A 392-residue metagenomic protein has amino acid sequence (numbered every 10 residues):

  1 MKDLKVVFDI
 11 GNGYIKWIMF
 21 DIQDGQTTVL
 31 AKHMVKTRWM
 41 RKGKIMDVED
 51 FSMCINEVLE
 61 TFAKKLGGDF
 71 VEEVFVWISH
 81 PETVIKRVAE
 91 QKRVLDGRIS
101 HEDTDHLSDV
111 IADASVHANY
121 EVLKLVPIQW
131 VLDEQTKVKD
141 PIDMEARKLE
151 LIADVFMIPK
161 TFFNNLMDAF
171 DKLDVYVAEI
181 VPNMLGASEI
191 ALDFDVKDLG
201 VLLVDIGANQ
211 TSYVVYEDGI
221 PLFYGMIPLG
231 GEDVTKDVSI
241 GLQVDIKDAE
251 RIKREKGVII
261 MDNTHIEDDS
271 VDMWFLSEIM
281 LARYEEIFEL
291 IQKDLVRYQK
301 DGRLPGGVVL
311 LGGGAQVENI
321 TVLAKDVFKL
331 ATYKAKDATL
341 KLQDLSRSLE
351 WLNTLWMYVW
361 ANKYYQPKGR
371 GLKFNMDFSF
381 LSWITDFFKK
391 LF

Functional and structural regions predicted by a protein language model:
M1-V201, L222, D245, I260-T264 (+3 more regions): Nucleotide/phosphate-binding catalytic cleft detector across ATP-hydrolyzing and phosphate-transferring enzymes
F8, W17, V76, F170 (+5 more regions): Residue-level signature of catalytic and energy-coupling elements of molecular machines, predominantly ATP/GTP-dependent
D9, D171, D193, D205 (+2 more regions): Extended, folded domain segments that form the structural surfaces/walls around functional sites
I22-Q23, V196, L323-L330: Short, solvent-exposed amphipathic alpha-helical segments in soluble enzyme and RNA/protein-processing domains
H101, V327-L355: Conserved phosphate-binding/catalytic loops in two-lobed NTP-binding clefts
L192-I259: Acidic, glycine-rich loop-and-beta core segments that form the ion-binding/anion-interacting portion of active sites
I240, D248-G306: A glycine- and small/hydrophobic-rich beta-loop-beta segment that serves as a flexible "lid/hinge" or phosphate-binding
V258, R303-V327: Glycine-rich phosphate-binding loops at beta-strand->alpha-helix junctions
